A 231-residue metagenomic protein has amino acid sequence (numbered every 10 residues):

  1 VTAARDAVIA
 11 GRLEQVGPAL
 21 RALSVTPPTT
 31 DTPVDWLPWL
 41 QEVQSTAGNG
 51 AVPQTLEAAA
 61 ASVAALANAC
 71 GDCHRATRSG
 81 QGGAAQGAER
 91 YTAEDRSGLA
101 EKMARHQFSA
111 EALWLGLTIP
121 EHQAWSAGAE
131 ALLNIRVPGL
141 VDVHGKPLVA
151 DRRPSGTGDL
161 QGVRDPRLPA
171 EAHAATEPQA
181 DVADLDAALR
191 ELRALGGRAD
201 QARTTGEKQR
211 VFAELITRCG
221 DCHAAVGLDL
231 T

Functional and structural regions predicted by a protein language model:
V1-T231: Sequence context surrounding c-type heme c attachment/ligation sites in exported
